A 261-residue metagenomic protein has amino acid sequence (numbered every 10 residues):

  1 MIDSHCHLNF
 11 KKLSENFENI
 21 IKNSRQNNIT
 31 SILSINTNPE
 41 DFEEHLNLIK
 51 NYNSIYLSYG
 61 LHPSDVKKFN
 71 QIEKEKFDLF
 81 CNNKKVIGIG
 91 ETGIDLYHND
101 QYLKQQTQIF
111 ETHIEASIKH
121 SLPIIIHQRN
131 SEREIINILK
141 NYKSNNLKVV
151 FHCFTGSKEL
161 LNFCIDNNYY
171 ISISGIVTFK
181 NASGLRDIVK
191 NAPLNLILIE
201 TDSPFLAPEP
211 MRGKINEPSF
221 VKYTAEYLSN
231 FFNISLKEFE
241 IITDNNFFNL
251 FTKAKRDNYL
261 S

Functional and structural regions predicted by a protein language model:
M1-S261: Mid-domain alpha/beta scaffold segments of enzyme catalytic cores
